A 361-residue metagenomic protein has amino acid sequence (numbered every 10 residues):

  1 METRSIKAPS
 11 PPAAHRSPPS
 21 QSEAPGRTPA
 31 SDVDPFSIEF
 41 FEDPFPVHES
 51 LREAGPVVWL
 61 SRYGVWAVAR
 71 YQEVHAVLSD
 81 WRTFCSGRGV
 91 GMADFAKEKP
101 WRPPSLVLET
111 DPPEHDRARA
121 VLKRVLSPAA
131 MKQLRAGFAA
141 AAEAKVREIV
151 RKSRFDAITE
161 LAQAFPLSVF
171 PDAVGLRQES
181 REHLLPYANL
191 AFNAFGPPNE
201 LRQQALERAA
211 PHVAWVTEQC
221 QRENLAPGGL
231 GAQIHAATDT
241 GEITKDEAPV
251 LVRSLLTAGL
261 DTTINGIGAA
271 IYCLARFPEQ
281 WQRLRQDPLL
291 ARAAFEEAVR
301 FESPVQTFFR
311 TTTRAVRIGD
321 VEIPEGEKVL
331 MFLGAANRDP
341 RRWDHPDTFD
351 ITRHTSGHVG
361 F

Functional and structural regions predicted by a protein language model:
E2-F361: Cytochrome P450
